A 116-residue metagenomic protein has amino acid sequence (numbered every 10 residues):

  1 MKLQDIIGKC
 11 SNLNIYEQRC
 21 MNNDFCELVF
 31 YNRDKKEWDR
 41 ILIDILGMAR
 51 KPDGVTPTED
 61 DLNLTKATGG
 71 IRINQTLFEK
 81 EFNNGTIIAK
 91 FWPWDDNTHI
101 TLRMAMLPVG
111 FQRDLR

Functional and structural regions predicted by a protein language model:
M1-R116: A cross-family detector of function-defining hotspots
